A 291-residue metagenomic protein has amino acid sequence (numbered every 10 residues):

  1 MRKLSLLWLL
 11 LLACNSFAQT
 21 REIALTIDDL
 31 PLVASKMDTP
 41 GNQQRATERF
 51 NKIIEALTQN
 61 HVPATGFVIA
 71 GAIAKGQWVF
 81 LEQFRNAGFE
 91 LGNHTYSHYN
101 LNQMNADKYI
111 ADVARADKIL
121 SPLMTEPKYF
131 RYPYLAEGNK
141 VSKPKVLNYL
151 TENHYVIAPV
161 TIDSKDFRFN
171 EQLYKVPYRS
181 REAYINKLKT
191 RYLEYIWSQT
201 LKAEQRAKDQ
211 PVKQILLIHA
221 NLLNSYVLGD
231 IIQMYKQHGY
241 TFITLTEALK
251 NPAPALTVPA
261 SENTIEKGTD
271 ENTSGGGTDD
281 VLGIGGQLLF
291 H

Functional and structural regions predicted by a protein language model:
L4-A13: Sec-dependent N-terminal signal peptides
C14-A18: Sec/Tat signal peptide C-region and signal peptidase I cleavage site
Q19-Y134, M234, K250: Active-site beta->alpha N-cap acidic-glycine motif
T58-N60, P159, A220-H291: C-terminal domain-boundary segment and adjacent tail
V68-A70, T161-I162, T246-E247: Acidic carboxylate-rich catalytic motifs and surrounding loops in phosphoryl-/glycosyl-chemistry enzymes
A74-G76, Q83, N100-T241: Catalytic domains of cell-wall/extracellular-matrix polysaccharide-remodeling enzymes, centered on de-N-acetylation
